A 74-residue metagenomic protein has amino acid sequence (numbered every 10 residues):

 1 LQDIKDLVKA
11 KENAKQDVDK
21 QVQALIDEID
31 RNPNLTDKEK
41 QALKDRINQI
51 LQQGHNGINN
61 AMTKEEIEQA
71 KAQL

Functional and structural regions predicted by a protein language model:
L1-L74: Amphipathic alpha-helical assembly segments used for oligomerization, scaffolding, or translocation
